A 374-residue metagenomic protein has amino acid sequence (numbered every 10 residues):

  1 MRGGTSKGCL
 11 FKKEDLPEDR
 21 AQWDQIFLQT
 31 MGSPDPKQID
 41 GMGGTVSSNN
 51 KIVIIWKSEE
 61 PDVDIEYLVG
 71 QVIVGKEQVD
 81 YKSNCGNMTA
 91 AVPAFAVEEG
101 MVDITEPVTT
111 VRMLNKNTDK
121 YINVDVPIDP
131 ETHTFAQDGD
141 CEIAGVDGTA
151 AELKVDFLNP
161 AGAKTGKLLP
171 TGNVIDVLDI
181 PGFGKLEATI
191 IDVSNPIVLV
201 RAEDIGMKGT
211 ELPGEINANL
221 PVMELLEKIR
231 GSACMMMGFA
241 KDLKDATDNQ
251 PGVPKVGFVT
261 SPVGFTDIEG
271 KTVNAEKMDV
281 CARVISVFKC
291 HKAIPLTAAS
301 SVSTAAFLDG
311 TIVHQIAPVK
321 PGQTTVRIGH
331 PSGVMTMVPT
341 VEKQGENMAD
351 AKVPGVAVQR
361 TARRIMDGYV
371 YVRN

Functional and structural regions predicted by a protein language model:
M1-N374: A glycine-rich beta-to-alpha transition motif near the start of alpha/beta enzyme domains, typified by
